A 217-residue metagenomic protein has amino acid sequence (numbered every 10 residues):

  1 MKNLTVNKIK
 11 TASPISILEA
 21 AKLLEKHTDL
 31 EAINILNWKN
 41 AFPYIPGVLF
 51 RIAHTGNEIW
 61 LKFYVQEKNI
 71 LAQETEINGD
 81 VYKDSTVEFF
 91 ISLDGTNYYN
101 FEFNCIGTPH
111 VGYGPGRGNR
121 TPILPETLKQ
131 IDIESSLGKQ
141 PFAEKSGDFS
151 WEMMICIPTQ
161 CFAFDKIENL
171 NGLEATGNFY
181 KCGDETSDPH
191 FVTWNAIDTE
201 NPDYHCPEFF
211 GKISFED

Functional and structural regions predicted by a protein language model:
M1-D217: Structural preference for beta-rich elements and adjacent junctions enriched in aromatics
